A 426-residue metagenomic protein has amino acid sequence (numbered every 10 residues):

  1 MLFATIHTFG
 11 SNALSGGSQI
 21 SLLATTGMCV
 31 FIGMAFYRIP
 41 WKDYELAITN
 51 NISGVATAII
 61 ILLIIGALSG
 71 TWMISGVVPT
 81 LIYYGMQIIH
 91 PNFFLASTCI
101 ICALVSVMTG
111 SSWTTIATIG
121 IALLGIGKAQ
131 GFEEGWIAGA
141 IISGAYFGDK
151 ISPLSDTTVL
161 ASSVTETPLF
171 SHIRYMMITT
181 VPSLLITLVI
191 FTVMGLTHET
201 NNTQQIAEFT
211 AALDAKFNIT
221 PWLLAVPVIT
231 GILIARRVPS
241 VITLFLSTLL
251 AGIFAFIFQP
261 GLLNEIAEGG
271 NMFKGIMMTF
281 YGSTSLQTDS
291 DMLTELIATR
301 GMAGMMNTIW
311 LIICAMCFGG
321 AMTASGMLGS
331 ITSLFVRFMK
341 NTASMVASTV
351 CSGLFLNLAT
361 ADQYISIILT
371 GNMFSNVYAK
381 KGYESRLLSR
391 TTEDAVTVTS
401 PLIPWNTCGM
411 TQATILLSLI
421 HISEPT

Functional and structural regions predicted by a protein language model:
M1-I64, V77-F93, V228-C314: Hydrophobic transmembrane alpha-helices of multi-pass solute/ion transporters
N12, G16, M34-W41, I74 (+10 more regions): Transmembrane helix-loop junctions in multipass membrane proteins, especially transporters and channels
G27, F31, L63, I100 (+9 more regions): Generic alpha-helical transmembrane segments of integral inner-membrane proteins, especially permease/transport modules
R38-K128, S285-S375: Membrane-embedded alpha-helical segments and adjacent helix-loop junctions characteristic of multi-pass solute
I88-I178, P182, S352-D394, L416: Hydrophobic transmembrane alpha-helices that form the pore/transport pathway of multi-pass ion and small-solute
I141, D149, P153, L184-T200: Transmembrane-helix bundle segments that line or gate the permeation/cavity pathway in multi-pass membrane proteins
E199-S240, F245: Core mid-bundle transmembrane helix pairs that form the ion/substrate translocation pathway in diverse multi-pass
I420-T426: Residue-level detector of conserved catalytic or cofactor/ligand-binding positions in enzyme active sites
